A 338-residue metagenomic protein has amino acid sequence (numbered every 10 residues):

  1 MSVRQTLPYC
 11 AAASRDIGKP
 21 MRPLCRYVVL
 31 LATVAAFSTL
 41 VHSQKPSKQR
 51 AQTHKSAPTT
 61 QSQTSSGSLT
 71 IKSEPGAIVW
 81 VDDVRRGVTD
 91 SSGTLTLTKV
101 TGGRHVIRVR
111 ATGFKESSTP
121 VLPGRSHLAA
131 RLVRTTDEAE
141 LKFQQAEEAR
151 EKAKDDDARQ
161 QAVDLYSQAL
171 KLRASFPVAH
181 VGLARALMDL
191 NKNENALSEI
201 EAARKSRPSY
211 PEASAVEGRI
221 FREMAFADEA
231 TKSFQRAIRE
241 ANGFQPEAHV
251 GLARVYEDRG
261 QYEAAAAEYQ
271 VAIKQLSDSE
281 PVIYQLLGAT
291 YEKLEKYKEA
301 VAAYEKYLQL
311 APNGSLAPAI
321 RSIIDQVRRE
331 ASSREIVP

Functional and structural regions predicted by a protein language model:
V41-V178, G182: Short loop/turn and low-complexity linker motifs enriched in small/turn-promoting residues
D137-E138, D228, D258-E263, Y297 (+1 more regions): Alpha-helical linker/edge segments of TPR/alpha-solenoid repeat scaffolds and analogous pre-/post-domain helices
E140, V178, E212, P246-E247 (+2 more regions): Start-of-helix register in tetratricopeptide repeats
D155-L165, D189-A202, E223-R236, R259-V271 (+1 more regions): Structural signature of tandem alpha-helical TPR/SEL1-like repeats, specifically the intra-repeat loop/turn
L172, K205-S206, E240-A241, Q275-L276 (+1 more regions): Structural marker of alpha-solenoid helical repeat scaffolds
G182, V216, V250-G251, Q285-L286 (+1 more regions): Canonical tetratricopeptide repeat
K293, V301-P338: Terminal, low-structured helical/coil segments at or just beyond the last alpha-helical repeat
